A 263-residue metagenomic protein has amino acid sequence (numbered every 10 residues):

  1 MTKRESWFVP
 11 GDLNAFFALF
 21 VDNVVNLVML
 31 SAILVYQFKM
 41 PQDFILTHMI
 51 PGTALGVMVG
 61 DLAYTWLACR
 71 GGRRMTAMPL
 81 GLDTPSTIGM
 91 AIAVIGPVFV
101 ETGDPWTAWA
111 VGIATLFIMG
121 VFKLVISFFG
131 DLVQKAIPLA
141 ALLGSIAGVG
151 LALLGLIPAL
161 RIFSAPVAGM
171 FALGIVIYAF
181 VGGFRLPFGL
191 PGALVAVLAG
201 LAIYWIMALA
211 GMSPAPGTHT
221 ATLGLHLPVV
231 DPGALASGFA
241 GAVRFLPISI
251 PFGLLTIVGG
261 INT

Functional and structural regions predicted by a protein language model:
M1-H48, A193-T263: Helix-loop-helix hairpins and the membrane-proximal interhelical loops of multi-pass alpha-helical transport proteins
T2-L173: Early transmembrane hairpin of solute transport permeases
L62-A68, G150-A159, I177-L186, I203-S213: Juxtamembrane membrane-interface segments at transmembrane alpha-helix termini
G71-R73, V133-I137, P158-V167, L186-L194 (+1 more regions): A cytosolic-side transmembrane-helix exit/cap motif
K123, S127, F180, A215-T220: Homeobox/homeodomain signature
S145-I146, A168-G174, P191-I203: Hydrophobic mid-bilayer segments of alpha-helices in multi-pass membrane transport proteins, especially secondary
S164-R185, S237-R244, I248-I257: Entry/N-cap segments of selected transmembrane alpha helices and their immediately preceding amphipathic helices
